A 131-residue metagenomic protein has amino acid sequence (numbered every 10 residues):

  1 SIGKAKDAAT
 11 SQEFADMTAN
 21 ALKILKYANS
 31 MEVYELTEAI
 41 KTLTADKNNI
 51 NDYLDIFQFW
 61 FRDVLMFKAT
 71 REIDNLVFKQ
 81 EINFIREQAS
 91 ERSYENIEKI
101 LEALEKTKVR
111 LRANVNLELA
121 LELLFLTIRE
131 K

Functional and structural regions predicted by a protein language model:
S1-W60, V64-K131: Charged, glycine-rich active-site and insertion segments that engage polyanionic ligands
